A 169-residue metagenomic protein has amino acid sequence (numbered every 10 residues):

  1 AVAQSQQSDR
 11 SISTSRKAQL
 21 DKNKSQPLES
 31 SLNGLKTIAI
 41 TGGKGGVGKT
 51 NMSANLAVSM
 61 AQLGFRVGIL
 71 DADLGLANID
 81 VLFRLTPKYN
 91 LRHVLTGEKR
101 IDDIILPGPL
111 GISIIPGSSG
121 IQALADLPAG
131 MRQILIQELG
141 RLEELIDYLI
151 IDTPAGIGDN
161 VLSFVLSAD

Functional and structural regions predicted by a protein language model:
A1-G46, N51, V58-F65, D102: Extreme N-terminal, non-catalytic leader segments that precede Walker-type/kinase nucleotide-binding cores
N33-K36, L63-R66, P109-G111, L145-I146 (+1 more regions): Short coil/turn connectors at secondary-structure junctions
G42, I69-E144: P-loop/Walker-type NTP enzyme "switch/lid" segment
A54-N55, D80: The feature captures the helix immediately C-terminal to the Walker
R66-D71, I150: Short beta-strand "acidic-cap" motif of Rossmann-like dinucleotide-binding folds
R141-E144, G158-D169: Inter-motif core of Ras-like GTPase G domains
T153: Walker B catalytic acidic pair
